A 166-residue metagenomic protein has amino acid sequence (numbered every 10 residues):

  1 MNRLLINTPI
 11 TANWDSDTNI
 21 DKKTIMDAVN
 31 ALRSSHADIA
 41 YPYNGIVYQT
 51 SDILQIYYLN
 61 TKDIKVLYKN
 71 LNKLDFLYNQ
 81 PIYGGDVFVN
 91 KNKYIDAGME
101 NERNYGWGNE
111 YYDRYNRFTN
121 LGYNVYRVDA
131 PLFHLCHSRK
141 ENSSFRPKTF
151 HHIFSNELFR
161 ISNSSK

Functional and structural regions predicted by a protein language model:
M1-L4: Glycine-rich, basic loop-to-helix element that forms the pyrophosphate-binding segment of sugar-nucleotide handling
I6-P9, M99: Active-site acidic short loop of glycosyltransferases
T8, H36-D38, Y123: Short, high-confidence coil segments that cap the C-terminus of an alpha-helix and link into the following beta-strand
T8-N19: Short beta-strand-to-loop acidic/aromatic patch adjacent to the donor-nucleotide binding site
T18-N19, G45-Y48, Y94, P131-F133 (+1 more regions): Short, solvent-exposed loop/turn segments at secondary-structure junctions
D21-E102: Conserved catalytic core of nucleotide-sugar-dependent glycosyltransferases
D75, P81-I82, K91, E102-K166: C-terminal catalytic/acceptor-binding lobe
